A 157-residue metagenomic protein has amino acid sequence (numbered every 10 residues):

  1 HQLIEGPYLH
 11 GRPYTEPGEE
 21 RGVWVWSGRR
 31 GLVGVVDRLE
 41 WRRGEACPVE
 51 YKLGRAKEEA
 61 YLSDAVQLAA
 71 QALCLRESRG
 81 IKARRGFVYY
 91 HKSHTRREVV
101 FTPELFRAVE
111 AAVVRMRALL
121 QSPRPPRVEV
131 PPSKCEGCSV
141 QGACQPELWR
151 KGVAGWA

Functional and structural regions predicted by a protein language model:
H1-P48, R55-A56, W149, A154-A157: Metal-dependent nuclease catalytic cores that hydrolyze phosphodiester bonds in DNA/RNA, characterized by
W26-P123, G142: Nucleic-acid nuclease catalytic cores
R124-A157: Cysteine-cluster motifs in flexible loop/terminal segments that predominantly coordinate metals
